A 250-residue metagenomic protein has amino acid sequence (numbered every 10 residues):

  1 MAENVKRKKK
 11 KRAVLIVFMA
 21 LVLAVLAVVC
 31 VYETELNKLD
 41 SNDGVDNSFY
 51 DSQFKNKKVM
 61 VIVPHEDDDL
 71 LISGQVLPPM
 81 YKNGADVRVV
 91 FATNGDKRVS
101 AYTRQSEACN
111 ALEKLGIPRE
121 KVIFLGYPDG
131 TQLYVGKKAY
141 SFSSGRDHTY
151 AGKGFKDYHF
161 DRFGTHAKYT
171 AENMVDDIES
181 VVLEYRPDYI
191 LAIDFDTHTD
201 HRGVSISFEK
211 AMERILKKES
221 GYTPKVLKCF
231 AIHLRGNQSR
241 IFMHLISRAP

Functional and structural regions predicted by a protein language model:
M1-A13: N-terminal Lys/Arg-rich, disordered targeting/topogenic segments
A13-A20, L26-I206, M212-G221: Active-site beta-strand->loop->alpha-helix modules in alpha/beta enzyme cores, enriched in Gly/His/Asp(Glu)
N47, I246-P250: Extracytoplasmic/luminal low-complexity segments enriched in Pro/Gly and acidic/polar residues that act as flexible
I117, R240-S247: Charged/polar, low-hydrophobicity segments characteristic of intrinsically disordered regions and flexible loops
K217-M243: Short, flexible loop segments at boundaries between secondary-structure elements
